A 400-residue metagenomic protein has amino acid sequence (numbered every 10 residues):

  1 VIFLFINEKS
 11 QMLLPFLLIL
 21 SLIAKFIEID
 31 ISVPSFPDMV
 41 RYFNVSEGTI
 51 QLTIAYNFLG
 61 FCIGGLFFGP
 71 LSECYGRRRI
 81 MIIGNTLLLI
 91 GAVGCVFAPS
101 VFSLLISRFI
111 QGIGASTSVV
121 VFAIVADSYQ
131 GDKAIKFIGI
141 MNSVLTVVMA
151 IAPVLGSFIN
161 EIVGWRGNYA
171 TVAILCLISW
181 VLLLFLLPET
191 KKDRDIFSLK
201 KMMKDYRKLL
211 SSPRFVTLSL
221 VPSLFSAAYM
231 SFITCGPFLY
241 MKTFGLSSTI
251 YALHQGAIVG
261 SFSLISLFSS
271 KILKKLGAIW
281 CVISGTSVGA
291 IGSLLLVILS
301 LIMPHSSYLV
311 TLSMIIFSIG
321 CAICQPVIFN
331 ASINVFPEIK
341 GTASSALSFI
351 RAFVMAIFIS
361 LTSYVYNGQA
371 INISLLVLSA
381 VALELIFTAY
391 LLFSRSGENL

Functional and structural regions predicted by a protein language model:
F3-E8, P188-S219: Juxtamembrane intracellular "pre-TM" segments in multi-pass secondary transporters
L13-E47, S118, F232-P237: Extracytoplasmic
N44, G76, F97-S103, Q130 (+1 more regions): Helix-breaking motifs and short loop linkers at transmembrane-helix boundaries and internal kinks in secondary membrane
I63-V101: Conserved MFS/SLC helix-loop-helix module at the cytosolic interface between two early adjacent transmembrane helices
L87, G91-G94, F102-I110, Y308-S313: Paired small-residue
S103, G131, G139-F185: Helix-loop-helix hairpin linking two adjacent transmembrane segments in secondary transporters
S107-V147: Cytoplasmic helix-loop-helix junction between adjacent transmembrane helices in 12-TM secondary transporters
